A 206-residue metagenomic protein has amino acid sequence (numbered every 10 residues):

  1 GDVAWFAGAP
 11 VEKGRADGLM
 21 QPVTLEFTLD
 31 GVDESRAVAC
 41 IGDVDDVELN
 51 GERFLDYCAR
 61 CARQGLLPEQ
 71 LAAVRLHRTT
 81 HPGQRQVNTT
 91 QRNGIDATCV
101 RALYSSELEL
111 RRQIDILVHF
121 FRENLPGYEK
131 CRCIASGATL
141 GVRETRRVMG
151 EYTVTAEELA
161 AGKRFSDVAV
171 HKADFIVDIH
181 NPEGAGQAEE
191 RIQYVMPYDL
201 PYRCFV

Functional and structural regions predicted by a protein language model:
D2-V206: Flavin (FAD/FMN)-binding glycine-rich loop and adjacent Rossmann-like elements that form
